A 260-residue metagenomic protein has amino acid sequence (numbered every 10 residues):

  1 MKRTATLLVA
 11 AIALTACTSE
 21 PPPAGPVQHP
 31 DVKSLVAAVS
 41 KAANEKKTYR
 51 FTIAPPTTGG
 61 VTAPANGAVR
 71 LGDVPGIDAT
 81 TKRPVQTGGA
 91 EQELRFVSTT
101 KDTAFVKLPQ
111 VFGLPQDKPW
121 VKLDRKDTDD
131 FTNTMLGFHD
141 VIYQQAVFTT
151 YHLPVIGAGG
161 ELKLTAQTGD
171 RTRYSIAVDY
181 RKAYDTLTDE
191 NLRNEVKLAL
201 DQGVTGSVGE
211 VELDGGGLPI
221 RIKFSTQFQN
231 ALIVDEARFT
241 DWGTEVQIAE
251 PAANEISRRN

Functional and structural regions predicted by a protein language model:
M1-A10: N-terminal export and membrane-targeting signals
A13-A16: C-terminal motif of bacterial Sec signal peptides marking the signal peptidase cleavage site
T18-N260: Subset-of-secretome marker
